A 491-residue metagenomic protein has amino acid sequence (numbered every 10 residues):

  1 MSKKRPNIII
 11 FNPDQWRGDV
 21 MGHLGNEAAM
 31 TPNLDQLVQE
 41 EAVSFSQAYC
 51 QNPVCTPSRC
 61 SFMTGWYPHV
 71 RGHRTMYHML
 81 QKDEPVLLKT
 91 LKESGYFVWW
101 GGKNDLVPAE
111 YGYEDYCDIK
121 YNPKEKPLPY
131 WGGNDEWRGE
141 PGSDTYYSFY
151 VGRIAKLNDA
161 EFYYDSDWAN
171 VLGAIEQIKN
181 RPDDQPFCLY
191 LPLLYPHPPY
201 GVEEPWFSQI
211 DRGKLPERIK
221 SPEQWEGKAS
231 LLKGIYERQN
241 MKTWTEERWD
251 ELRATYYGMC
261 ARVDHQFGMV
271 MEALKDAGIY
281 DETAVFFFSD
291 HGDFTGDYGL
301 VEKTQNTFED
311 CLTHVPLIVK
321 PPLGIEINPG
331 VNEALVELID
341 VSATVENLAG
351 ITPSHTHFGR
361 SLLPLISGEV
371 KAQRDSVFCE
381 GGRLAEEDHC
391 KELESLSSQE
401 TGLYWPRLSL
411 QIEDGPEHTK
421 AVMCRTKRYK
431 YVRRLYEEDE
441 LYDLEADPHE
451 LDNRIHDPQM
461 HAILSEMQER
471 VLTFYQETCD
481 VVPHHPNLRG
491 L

Functional and structural regions predicted by a protein language model:
M1-P6, R17-G18, S44, M241-E251 (+3 more regions): Long, internal low-complexity/basic segments
M1-V43, K92, D447-M460: Active-site-proximal N-terminal segment of extracellular/periplasmic enzymes that hydrolyze or transfer
K3-I10, E110-L128, Y164-P222, K275-A284: Active-site regions of oxyanion-processing enzymes, predominantly non-cytosolic
I8-D14, L91, C188-L191, I210 (+5 more regions): A short aromatic-rich beta-strand->coil structural motif
E27-M30, Y49-P53, M76-E84, E226 (+4 more regions): A short beta-strand-to-alpha-helix junction
A29, P199-V202, A273-E337: Histidine-centered active-site microenvironments of extracellular/periplasmic hydrolases and transferases
S61-E161, G381: Catalytic-site neighborhoods of secreted/periplasmic enzymes that process anionic sulfate/phosphate groups
H291-D297, S342, N347-E440: C-terminal cap/loop subdomain of S1 sulfatases and analogous C-terminal strand-loop tails that border
